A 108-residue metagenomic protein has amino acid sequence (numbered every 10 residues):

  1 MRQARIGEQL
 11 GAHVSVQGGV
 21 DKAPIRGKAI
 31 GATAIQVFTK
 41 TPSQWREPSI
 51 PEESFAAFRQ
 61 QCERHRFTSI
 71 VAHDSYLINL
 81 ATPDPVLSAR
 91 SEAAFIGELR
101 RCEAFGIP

Functional and structural regions predicted by a protein language model:
M1-D74, I78, T82-R100: N-terminal pre-domain/capping segments
F105-P108: Active-site groove signature of glycoside hydrolases
